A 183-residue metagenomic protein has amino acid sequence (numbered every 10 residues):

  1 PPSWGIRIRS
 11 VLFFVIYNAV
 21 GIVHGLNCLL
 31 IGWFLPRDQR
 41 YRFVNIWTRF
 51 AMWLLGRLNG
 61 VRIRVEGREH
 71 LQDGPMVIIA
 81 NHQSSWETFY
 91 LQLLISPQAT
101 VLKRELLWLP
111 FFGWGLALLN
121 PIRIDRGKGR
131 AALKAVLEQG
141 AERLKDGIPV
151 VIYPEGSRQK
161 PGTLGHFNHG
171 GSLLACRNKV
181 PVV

Functional and structural regions predicted by a protein language model:
S3-R64, W114-L118: A transmembrane-helix-recognition feature enriched in membrane-embedded lipid enzymes and envelope glyco-/phospholipid
R57-V183: Soluble catalytic domains of membrane acyltransferases
